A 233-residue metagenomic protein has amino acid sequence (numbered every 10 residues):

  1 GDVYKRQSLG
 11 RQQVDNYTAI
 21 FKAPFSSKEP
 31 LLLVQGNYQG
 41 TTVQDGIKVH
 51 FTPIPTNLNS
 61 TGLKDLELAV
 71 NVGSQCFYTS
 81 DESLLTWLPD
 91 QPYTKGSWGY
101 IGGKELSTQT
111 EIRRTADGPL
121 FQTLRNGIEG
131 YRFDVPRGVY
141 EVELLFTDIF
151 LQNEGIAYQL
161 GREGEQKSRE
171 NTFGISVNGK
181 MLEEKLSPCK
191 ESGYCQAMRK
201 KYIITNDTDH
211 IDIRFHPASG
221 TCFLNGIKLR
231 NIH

Functional and structural regions predicted by a protein language model:
G1-Y4: Short, small-residue-biased leader/transition segments that mark boundaries at the very start of proteins
R6-R11, V43, K180-K185: Surface-exposed loop/edge segments in extracytoplasmic proteins
G10-I20, Y194-M198: Aromatic sugar-binding surface patches on proteins that engage polysaccharides or sugar-phosphate polymers
K22-K28, T205-D207: Surface-exposed, short loops/turns at beta-strand junctions within beta-sandwich domains
F25-L31, L151-G155: Short glycine/proline/serine/threonine-rich loop/turn segments at secondary-structure transition edges
E29-Y38, I211-H216: Short, aromatic- and glycine-rich surface loops/edge beta-strands on solvent-exposed regions
G40-I54: Edge beta-strands of extracellular beta-sandwich domains
H50-H233: Compositionally biased, intrinsically disordered or flexible polar/acidic segments
